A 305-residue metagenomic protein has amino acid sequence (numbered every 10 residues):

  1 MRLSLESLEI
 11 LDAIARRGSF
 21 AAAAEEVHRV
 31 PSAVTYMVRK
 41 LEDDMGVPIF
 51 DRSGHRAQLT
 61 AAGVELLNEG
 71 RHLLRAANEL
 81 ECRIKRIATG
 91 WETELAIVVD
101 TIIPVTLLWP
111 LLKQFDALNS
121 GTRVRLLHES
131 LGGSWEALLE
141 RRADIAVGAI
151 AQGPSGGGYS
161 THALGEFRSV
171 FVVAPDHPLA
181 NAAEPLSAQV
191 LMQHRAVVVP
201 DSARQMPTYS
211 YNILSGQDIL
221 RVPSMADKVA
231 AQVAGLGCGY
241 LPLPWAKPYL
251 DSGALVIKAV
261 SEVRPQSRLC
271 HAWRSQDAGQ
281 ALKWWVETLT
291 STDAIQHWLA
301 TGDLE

Functional and structural regions predicted by a protein language model:
R2, L111-Q114, G132-R168: Short beta-strand-centered segments that line the small-molecule binding cleft or hinge of alpha/beta clamshell
S7-L8, D44-M45, L66-A88, I150 (+3 more regions): Alpha-helical linker/hinge and terminal dimerization helices associated with HTH transcriptional regulators
A13-V30: Short helix-boundary/capping micro-motifs
R17, E26, K40-P48, L118: Residue cluster at the C-terminal edge of the helix-turn-helix DNA-binding motif
E42-A61: A short LG(V/I)-centered, amphipathic sequence patch enriched for acidic residue(s) preceding the LG motif
H55, K85-P104, A117-T122, F167: Interdomain hinge and pocket-entrance segments immediately C-terminal to HTH DNA-binding domains
G157-L236, L241-Q266, E287-E305: C-terminal regulatory
